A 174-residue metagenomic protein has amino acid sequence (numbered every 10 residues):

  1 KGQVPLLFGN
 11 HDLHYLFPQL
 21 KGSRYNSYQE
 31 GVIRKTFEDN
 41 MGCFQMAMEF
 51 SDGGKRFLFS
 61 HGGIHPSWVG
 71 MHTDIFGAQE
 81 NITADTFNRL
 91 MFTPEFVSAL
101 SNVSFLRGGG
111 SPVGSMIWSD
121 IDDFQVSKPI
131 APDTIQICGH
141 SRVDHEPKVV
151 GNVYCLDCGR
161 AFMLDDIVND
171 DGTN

Functional and structural regions predicted by a protein language model:
K1-V32, T36-D39: Core catalytic region of metal-dependent phosphoesterases/phosphodiesterases, especially metallo-beta-lactamase-like
G2-Q3, G54-R56, P132-T134, G151: Short coil/turn segments at beta-strand junctions that form active-site/ligand-binding loops
G9-N10, H61, I137: Divalent metal-coordination and catalytic microenvironments
H11, G63, G159: Anionic group-transfer/hydrolysis microenvironments
L13-F17, P66-G70, D144-P147, M163-L164: Short catalytic/ligand-binding loop motif for oxyanion handling, primarily in non-cytosolic enzymes, centered on
Y28-G31, M48-K128: Active-site-proximal loop/helix segment associated with metal-binding centers of metalloenzymes
R34-D52: Catalytic core of PPM/PP2C metal-dependent serine/threonine phosphatase domains
D120-N174: Conserved beta-sheet core of the metallophosphoesterase superfamily
